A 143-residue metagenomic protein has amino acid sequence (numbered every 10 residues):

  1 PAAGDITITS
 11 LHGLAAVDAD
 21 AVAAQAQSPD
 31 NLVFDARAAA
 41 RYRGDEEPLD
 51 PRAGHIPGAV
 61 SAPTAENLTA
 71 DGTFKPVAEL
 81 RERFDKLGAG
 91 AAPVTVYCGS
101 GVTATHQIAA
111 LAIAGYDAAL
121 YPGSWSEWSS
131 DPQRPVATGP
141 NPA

Functional and structural regions predicted by a protein language model:
P1-L32, A36-A143: Rhodanese-like catalytic fold shared by cysteine-dependent sulfurtransferases and DSP/PTP-type phosphatases
